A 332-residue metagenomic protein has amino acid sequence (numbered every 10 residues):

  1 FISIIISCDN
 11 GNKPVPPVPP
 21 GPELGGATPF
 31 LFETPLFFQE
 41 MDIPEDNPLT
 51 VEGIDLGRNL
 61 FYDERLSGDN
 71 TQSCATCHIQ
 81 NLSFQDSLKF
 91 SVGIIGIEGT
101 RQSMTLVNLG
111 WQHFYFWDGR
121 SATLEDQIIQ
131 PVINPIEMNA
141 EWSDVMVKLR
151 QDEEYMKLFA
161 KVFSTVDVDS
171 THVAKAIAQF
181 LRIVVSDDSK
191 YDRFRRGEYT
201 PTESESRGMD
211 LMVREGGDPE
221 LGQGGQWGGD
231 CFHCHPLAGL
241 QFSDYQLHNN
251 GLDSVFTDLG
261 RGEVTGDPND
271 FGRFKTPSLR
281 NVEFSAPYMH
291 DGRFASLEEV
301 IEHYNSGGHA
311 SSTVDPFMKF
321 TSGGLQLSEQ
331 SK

Functional and structural regions predicted by a protein language model:
I4-S7: C-terminal motif of bacterial Sec signal peptides marking the signal peptidase cleavage site
N10: Short, conserved catalytic or interaction motifs in soluble domains
K13-Q130, D192-D315: Short glycine/threonine-rich turn/loop motifs
N70-S73, Q102, R120, E141 (+3 more regions): Generic hydrophobic, aliphatic-rich segments that mediate packing or membrane embedding
E137, Y155, I183-F194, T200: Short His/Asp/Glu-rich catalytic/ion-coordination signatures at enzyme active sites or charged loops
W142-D187, E283, R293-K332: C-terminal capping alpha-helices of c-type cytochrome domains
